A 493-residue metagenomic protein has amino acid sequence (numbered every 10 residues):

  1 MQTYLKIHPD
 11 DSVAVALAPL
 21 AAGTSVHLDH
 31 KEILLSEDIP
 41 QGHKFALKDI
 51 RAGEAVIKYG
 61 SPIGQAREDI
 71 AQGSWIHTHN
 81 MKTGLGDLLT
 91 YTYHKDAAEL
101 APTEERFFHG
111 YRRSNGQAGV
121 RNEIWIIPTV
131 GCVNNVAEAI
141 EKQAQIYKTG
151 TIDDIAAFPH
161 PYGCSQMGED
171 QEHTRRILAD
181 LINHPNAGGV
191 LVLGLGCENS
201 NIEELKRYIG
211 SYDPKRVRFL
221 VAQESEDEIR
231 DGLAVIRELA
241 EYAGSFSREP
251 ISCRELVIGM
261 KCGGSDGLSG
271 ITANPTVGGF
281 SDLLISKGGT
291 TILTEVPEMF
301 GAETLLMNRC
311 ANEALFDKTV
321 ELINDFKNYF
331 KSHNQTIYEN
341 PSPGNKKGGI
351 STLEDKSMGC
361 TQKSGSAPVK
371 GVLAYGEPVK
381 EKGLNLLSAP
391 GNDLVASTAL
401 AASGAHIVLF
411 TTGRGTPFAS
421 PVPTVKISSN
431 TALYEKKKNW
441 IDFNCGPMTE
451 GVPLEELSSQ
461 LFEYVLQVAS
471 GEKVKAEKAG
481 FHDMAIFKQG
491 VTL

Functional and structural regions predicted by a protein language model:
M1-I407, R414-P417, V422-L493: Metallocofactor- and cofactor-centric catalytic cores in central/energy metabolism, strongly enriched
